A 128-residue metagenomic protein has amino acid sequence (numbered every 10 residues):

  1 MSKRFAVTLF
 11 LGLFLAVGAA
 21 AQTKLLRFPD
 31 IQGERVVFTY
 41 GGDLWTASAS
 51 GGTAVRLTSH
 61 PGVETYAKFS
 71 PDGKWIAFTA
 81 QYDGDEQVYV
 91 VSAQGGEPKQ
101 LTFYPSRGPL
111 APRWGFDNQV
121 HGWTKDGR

Functional and structural regions predicted by a protein language model:
M1-F5: Positively charged n-region of N-terminal signal peptides that target proteins for export
A6-A16: Bacterial N-terminal signal peptides
A19-R128: Sequence signature of WD/YWTD-type beta-propeller architectures
